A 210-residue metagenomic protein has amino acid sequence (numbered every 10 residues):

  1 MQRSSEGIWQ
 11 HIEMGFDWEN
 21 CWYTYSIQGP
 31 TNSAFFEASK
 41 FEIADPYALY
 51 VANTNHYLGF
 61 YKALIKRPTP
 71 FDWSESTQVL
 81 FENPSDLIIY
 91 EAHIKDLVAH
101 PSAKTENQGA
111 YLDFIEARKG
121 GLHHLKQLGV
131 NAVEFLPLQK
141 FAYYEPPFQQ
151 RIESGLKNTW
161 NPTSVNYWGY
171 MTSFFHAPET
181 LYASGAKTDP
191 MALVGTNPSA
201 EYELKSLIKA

Functional and structural regions predicted by a protein language model:
S4-E91, D96-E106: The feature marks proteins involved in alpha-glucan
Y25, A92, L125, F135 (+1 more regions): Conserved, mostly hydrophobic/aromatic
D96-H124: A structured binding-face within diverse protein domains that lines the active/interaction site
L97-A99, F141-Y144: Flexible loop/turn segments at secondary-structure boundaries
A103-D113, E145-K209: Aromatic- and acidic-residue-enriched carbohydrate-binding clefts of CAZyme catalytic domains
K119-Q139, W160: Catalytic domains of carbohydrate-active enzymes, especially glycoside hydrolases
Q127-G129, L207-A210: A structural motif corresponding to the C-terminal end of an alpha-helix and its immediate exit/capping segment
